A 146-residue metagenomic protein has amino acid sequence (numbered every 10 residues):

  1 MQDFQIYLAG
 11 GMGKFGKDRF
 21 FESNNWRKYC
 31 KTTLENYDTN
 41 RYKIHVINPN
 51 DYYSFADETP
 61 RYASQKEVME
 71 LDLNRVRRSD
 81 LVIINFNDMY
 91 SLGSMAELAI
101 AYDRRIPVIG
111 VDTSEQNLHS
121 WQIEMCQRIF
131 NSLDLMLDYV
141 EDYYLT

Functional and structural regions predicted by a protein language model:
M1-T146: Conserved catalytic or regulatory cores that recognize and/or transform ribose-phosphate-containing ligands
